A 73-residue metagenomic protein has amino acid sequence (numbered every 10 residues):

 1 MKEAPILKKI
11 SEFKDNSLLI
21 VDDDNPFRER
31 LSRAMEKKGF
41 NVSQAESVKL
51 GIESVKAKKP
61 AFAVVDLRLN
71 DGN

Functional and structural regions predicted by a protein language model:
M1-L19: Non-catalytic signal-transmission and effector/linker regions of two-component phosphorelay proteins
A4-K8, R28, K49-L50: A generic local structural motif
F13-D15, R30-L31, F62-V64: Accessory recognition modules or surfaces
D22: Conserved acidic E/D residue at the C-terminus of a beta-strand in Rossmann-like folds
N25-S43: Two-component/phosphorelay signaling modules centered on CheY-like receiver
R28, N70-G72: The feature encodes the CheY-like receiver
Q44-F62, L69-N70: Acidic, metal-coordinating helix/loop segments flanking the phosphotransfer/catalytic sites of two-component signaling
